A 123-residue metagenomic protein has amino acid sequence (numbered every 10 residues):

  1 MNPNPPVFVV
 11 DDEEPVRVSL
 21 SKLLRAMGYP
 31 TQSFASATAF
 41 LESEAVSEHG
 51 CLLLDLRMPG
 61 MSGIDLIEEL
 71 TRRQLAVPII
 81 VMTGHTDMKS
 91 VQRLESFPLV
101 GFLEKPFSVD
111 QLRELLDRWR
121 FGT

Functional and structural regions predicted by a protein language model:
E14-Q32, F97, W119: Two-component/phosphorelay signaling modules centered on CheY-like receiver
A35-S36, S62-D65: Acidic catalytic/metal-coordinating carboxylates
E42, I64-L75: Short amphipathic alpha-helix used as the core "switch/output" element in two-component signaling
S47-L53: Active-site beta3 strand of CheY-like receiver
M58: Receiver (REC) domain active-site loop signature in two-component systems and cognate sites in sensor histidine kinases
D65, T86-F102, E114: Alpha4 helix (beta4-alpha4-beta5 surface) of REC/receiver domains from two-component response regulators
K89, F107-W119: C-terminal output helix
